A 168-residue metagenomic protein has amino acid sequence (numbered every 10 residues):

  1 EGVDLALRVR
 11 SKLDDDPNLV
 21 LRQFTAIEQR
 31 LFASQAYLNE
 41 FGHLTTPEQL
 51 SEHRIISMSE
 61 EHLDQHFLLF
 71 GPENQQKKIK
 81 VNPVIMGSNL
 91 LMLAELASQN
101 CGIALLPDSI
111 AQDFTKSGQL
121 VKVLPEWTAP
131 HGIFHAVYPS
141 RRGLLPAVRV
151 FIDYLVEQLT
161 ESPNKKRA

Functional and structural regions predicted by a protein language model:
E1-G87: Acidic, Gly/Pro-rich loop/turn segments at junctions of secondary structure
L19-V20, K122-P125: Short beta-strand/turn micro-motifs at beta-sheet edges
R22, E48, A94-E95, R149: Alpha-helical segments flanking ligand/cofactor-binding loops in enzyme cores
T25, N39, E48-S51, A97-S98 (+2 more regions): Alpha-helix boundary recognition
K77-K122, A129: Hydrophobic hinge/microswitch elements
D108-S117, W127-A168: C-terminal effector-binding regulatory domain of bacterial HTH transcription factors
